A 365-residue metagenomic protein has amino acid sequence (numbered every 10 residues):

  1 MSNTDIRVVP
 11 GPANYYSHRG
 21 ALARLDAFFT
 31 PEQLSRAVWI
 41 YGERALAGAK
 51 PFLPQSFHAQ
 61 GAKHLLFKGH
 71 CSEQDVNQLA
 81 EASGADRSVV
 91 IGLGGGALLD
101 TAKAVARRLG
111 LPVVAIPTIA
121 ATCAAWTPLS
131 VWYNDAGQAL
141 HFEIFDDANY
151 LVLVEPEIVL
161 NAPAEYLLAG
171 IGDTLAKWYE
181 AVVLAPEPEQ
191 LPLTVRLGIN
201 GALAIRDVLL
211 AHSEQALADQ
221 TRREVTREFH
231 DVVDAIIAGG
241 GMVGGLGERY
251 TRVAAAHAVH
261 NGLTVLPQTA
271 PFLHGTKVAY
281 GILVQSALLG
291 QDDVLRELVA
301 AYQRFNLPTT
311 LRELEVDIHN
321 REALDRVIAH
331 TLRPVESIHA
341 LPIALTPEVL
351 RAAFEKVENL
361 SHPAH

Functional and structural regions predicted by a protein language model:
M1-S88, L311: ATP/NTP phosphate-donor binding region
L22, L46-A49, A97-A104, C123-W126 (+1 more regions): Short glycine/serine/threonine-rich phosphate/pyrophosphate-binding segments that cradle anionic phosphate groups
T30, G137, E157-V159, A176-L184 (+9 more regions): Generic secondary-structure signature for well-ordered alpha-helical cores
A85-V105, L109-A120: A short, small-residue-rich loop immediately preceding and capping a beta-strand
R108-I199: A glycine/threonine-rich phosphate-anchoring loop and its flanking beta-alpha core in nucleotide/phosphate-binding
L191-A301: Active-site segments that bind and position negatively charged phosphate/pyrophosphate groups
Q291-H365: C-terminal charged capping/lid subdomain of soluble metabolic enzymes
